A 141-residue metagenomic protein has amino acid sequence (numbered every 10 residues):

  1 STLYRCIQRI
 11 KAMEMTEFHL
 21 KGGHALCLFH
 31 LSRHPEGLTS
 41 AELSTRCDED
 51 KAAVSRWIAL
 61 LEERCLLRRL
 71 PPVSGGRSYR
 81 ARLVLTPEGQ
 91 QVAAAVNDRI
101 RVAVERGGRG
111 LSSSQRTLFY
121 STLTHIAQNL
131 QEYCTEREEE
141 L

Functional and structural regions predicted by a protein language model:
T2-I10, E88, R99, T122-N129: C-terminal ligand-sensing/allosteric alpha-helical core of TetR-family HTH transcriptional regulators
R5, R9-A53, E63-R64: N-terminal helix-turn-helix DNA-binding core of bacterial DNA-binding proteins
E17-K21, A53-R56, L60, S78 (+2 more regions): Short glycine/proline-centered loop/turn elements that form peptide/ligand docking sites
K51, R82-L85, E140-L141: Membrane-interacting alpha-helical segments
A59-T124: Charged, amphipathic alpha-helical coiled-coil/dimerization segments
S114-L141: C-terminal regulatory/oligomerization modules of transcriptional regulators
